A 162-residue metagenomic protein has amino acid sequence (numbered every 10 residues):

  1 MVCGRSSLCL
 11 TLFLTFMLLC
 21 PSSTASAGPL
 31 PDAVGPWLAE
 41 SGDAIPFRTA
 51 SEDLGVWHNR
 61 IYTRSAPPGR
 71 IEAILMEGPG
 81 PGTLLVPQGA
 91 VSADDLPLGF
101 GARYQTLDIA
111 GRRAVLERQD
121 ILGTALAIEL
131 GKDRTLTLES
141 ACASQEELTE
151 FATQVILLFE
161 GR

Functional and structural regions predicted by a protein language model:
M1-S6: N-terminal secretory signal peptides that target proteins for export/translocation
C9-P21: Bacterial N-terminal signal peptides
A25-A27: Boundary at the C-terminal end of the N-terminal hydrophobic targeting segment
P29-Q119: Short, solvent-exposed recognition patches
G78, D95-R162: A short, solvent-exposed beta-edge/loop patch
